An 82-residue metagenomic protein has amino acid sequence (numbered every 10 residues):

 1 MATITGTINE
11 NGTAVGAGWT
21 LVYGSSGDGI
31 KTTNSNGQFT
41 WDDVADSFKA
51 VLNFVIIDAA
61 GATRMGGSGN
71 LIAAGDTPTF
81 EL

Functional and structural regions predicted by a protein language model:
A2-E10: A short, amphipathic beta-strand motif
T3, G16-T20, K49-N53: Exposed beta-strand and adjacent loop surfaces of beta-rich binding modules that mediate intermolecular recognition
E10-S25: Short, ordered, surface-exposed loop/turn motifs in non-cytosolic proteins
A17, I56, T63-G67: Short linear proline/tyrosine/threonine-rich motifs used for host-factor recruitment and membrane trafficking/assembly
Y23-D28, I57-G61: Change "in extracellular beta-sheet-rich domains … of secreted and cell-surface proteins" to "in beta-sheet-rich domains
S26-T40: Short, acidic Ser/Thr/Gly-rich low-complexity loop/linker segments typical of extracellular and cell-surface proteins
Q38-N53: Short Pro-Gly-centered beta-turn/loop motif in secreted/extracellular proteins
M65-L82: Extracellular beta-sheet/turn segments enriched in Thr/Pro/Gly and aliphatic residues
